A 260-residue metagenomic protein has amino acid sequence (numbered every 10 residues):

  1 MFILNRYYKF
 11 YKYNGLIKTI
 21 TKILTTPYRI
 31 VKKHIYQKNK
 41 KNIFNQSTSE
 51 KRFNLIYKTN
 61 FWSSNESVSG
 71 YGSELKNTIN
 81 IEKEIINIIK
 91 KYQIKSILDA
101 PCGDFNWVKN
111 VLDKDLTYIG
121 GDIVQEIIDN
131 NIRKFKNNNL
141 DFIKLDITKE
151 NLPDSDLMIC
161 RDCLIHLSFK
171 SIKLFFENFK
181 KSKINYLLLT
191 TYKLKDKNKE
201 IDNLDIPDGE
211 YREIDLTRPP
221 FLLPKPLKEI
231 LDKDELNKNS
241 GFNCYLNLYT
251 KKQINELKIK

Functional and structural regions predicted by a protein language model:
F2-S96, P101-D154, L167-K260: Class I (Rossmann-like) S-adenosyl-L-methionine-dependent methyltransferase catalytic domain, capturing the SAM-binding
I159: A conserved beta-strand element that flanks and buttresses the S-adenosyl-L-methionine
C163: Hydrophobic adenine-recognition pocket in adenosine-nucleotide-binding enzymes
